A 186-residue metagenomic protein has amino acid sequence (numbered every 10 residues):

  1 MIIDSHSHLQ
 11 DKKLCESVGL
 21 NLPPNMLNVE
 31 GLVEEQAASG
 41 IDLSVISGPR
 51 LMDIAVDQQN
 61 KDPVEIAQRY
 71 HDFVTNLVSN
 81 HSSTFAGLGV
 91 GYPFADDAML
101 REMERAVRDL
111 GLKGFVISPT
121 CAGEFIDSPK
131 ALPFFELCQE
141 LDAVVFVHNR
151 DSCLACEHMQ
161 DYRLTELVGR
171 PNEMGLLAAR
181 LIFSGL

Functional and structural regions predicted by a protein language model:
M1-G185: Helix-coil boundary/capping segments in enzymes
